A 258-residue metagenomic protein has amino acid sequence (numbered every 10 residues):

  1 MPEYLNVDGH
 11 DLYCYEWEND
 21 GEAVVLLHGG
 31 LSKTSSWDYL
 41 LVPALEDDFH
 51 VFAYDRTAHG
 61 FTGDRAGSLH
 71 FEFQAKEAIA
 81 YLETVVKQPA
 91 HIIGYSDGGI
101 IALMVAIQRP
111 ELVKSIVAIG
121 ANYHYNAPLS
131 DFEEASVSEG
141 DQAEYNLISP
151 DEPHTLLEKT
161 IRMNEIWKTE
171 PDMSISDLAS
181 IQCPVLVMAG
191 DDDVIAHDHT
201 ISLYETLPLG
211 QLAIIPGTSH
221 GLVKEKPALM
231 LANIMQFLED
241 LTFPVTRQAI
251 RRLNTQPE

Functional and structural regions predicted by a protein language model:
H10-F61: Conserved HGGG/HGGXW glycine-rich cap/lid loop of the alpha/beta-hydrolase fold
F52-H91: Active-site loop/oxyanion-hole signature of alpha/beta-hydrolase fold enzymes
I100-Q108, L112-E144: Flexible "cap/lid" loop of the alpha/beta hydrolase fold
I161-D177, D191: Active-site nucleophile elbow and catalytic-triad environment of alpha/beta-hydrolase enzymes
I181, V187-A189: Short beta-strand/loop motif that positions the catalytic acidic residue of the alpha/beta-hydrolase fold
V194-H199: Conserved alpha/beta-hydrolase "acid-adjacent" motif
L207-G221: Catalytic histidine neighborhood in serine/cysteine hydrolases with alpha/beta-hydrolase-type architecture
G217-E258: Catalytic active-site module of serine/aspartate enzymes centered on a nucleophile-bearing elbow/loop
